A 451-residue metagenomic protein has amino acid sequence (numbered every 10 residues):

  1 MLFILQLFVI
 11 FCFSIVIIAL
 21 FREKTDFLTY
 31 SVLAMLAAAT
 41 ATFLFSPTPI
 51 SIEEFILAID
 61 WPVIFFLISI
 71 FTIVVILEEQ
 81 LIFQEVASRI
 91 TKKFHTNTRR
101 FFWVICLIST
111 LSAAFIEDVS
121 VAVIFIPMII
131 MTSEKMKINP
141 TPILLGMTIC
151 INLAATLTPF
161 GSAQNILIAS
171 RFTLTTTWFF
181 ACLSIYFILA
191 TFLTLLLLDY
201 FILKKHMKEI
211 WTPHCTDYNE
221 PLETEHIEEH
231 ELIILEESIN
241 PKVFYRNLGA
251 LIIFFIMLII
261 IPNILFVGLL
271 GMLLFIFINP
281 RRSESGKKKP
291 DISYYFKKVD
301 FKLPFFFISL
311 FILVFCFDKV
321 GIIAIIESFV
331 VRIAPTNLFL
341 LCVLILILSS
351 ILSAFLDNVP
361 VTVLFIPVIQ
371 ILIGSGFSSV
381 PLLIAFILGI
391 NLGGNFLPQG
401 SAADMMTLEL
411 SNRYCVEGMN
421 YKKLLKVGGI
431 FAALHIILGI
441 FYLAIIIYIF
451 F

Functional and structural regions predicted by a protein language model:
M1-L77, I185-S328, K423-F451: Hydrophobic transmembrane alpha-helices of multi-pass small-molecule transporters
L2-I15, H95, I124-P140, P241-L251 (+3 more regions): Hydrophobic alpha-helical transmembrane segments
L28, P62, R100, T141 (+4 more regions): Residues that define the loop-to-transmembrane-helix transition and helix capping in multi-pass membrane transporters
T29-A34, D118-F125, L145-G146, L157 (+4 more regions): Hydrophobic alpha-helical membrane segments of integral membrane proteins
S31-M35, F101-S109, I126, I143-I151 (+7 more regions): Alpha-helical transmembrane segments of multi-pass membrane proteins, especially transporters and channels
I50-M136, T141, K302-S375: Membrane-embedded alpha-helical segments and adjacent helix-loop junctions characteristic of multi-pass solute
I70-V75, I105-D118, I149-T158, I185-T194 (+4 more regions): Helix-loop-helix module between adjacent transmembrane segments
M136-E220, S378, D404-Y442, F451: Membrane-core helix-loop-helix motifs of multi-pass transport proteins
